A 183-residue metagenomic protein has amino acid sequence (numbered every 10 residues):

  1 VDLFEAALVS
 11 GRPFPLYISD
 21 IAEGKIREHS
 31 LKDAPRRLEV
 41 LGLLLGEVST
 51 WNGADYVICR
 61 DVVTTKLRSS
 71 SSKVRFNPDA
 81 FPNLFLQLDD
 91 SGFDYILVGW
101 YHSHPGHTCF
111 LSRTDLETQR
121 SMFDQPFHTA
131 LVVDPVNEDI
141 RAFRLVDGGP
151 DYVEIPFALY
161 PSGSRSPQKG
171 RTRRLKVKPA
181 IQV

Functional and structural regions predicted by a protein language model:
V1-L97, G106-V183: Conserved beta-strand-loop surface patch within small alpha/beta domains used for substrate/adaptor or ligand engagement
